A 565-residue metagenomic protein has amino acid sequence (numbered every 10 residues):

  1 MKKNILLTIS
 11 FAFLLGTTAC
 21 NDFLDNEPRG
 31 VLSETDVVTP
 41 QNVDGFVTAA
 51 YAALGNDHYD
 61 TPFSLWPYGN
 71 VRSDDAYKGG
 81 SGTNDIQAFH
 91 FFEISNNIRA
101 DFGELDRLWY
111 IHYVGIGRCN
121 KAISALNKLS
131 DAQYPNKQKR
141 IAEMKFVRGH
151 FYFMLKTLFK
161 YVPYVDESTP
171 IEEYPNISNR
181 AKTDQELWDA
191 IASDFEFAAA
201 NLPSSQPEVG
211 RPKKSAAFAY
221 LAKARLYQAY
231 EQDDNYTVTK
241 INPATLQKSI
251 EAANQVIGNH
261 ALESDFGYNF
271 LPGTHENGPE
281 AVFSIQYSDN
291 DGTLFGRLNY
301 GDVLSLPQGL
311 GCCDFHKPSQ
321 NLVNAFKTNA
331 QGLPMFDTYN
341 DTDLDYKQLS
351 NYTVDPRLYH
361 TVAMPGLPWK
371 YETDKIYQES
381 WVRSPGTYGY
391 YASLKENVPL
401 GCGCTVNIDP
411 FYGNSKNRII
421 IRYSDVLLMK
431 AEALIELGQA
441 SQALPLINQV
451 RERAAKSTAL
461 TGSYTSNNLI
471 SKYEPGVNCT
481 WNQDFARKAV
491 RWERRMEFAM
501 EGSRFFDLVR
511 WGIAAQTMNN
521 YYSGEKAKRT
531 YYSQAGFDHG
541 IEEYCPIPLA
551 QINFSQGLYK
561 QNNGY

Functional and structural regions predicted by a protein language model:
K3-I5, G16-Q41, I191, A222 (+4 more regions): Bacterial Sec-dependent N-terminal signal peptides
A19, F23, A76, R99 (+8 more regions): Long, intrinsically disordered, low-complexity segments
C20-N70, D337, I541-Y565: Membrane-proximal, proline-rich intrinsically disordered regions
P40, D44-T48, A52-H58, G82-F159 (+12 more regions): Conserved, well-structured interaction surfaces
K156-P163, Q206, A224-Y236, G438: Short coil/turn linking the two alpha-helices of tandem helical-hairpin repeats
P279, I285-G386: Glycine-rich, aromatic-lined ligand/substrate-binding cores of catalytic and carbohydrate-binding domains
